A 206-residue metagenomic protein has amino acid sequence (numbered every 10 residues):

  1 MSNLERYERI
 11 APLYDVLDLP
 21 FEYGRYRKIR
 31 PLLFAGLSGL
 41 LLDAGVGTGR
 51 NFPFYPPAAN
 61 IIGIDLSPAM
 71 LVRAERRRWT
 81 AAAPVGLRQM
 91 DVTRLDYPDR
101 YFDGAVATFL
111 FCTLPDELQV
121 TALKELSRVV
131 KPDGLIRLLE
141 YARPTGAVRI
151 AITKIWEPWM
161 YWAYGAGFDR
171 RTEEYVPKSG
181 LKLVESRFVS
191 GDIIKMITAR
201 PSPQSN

Functional and structural regions predicted by a protein language model:
P20-L40, R50, F54: Conserved alpha-helix/loop element of class I SAM-dependent methyltransferases that forms part of the SAM/SAH-binding
L40-R94: Class I SAM-dependent methyltransferase SAM/SAH-binding core
T93-A105: A short acidic, Gly/Pro-enriched loop at the edge of an enzyme's catalytic core that lines a small-molecule cofactor
G104-L118: A short SAM/SAH-binding and catalytic strip from SAM-dependent methyltransferases
V120-P132: A short glycine-rich, Lys/Arg-flanked "PGG" loop and its adjoining helix->strand segment in the class I
D133-Y141: Conserved beta-strand signature within the Rossmann-like core of class I S-adenosyl-L-methionine
Y164-G180: Short alpha-helix
G180, V184-N206: Core SAM-dependent methyltransferase catalytic element
